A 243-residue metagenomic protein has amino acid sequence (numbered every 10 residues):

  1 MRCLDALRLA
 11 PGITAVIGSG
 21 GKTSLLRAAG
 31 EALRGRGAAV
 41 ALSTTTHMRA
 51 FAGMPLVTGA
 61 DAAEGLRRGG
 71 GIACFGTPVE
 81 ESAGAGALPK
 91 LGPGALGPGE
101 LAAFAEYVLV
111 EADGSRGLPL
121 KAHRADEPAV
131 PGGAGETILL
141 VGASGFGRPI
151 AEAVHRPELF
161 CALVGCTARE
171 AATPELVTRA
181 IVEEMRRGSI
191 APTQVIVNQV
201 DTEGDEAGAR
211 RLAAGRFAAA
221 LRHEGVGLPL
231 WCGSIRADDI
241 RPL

Functional and structural regions predicted by a protein language model:
R2-R36: Walker A (P-loop) phosphate-binding motif
V16-I17, V40-T44, C74-T77, V108-A112 (+3 more regions): General beta-strand structural signal in soluble alpha/beta enzymes
G18-S19, T45, T77-V79, N198-T202 (+1 more regions): Structural motif
S24, R49-G53, E81-L88, L118: Short active-site-adjacent helix-start/loop capping segments
G30-E81: N-terminal phosphate/diphosphate-binding loop that engages ATP/GTP or pyrophosphate donors across diverse enzyme folds
A41-H47, E224-D238: Beta-strand->loop->alpha-helix junctions that form or flank phosphate-binding loops in nucleotide-handling enzymes
G69-A73, A103-V108, E136: Loop/turn-to-beta-strand initiation segments
G84-A103, D113-H223, L243: Conserved catalytic-core segment of NTP-binding enzymes
